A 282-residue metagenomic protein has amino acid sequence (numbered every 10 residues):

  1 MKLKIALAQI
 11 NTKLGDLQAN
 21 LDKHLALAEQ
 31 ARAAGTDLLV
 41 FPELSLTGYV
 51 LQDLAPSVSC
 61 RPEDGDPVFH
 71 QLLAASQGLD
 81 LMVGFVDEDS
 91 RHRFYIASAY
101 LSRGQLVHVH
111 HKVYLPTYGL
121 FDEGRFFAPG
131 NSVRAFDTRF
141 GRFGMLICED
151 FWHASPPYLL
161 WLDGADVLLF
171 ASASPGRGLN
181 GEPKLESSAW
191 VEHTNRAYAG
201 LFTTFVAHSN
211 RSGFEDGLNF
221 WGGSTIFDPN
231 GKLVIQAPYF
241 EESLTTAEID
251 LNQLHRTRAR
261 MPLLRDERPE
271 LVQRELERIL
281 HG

Functional and structural regions predicted by a protein language model:
M1-L7: Extreme N-terminal starter segment of soluble prokaryotic enzymes
Q9-G15: Short polar catalytic/cofactor-binding loops
L17, A26-K112, S174-A197, L201-T204: Cys-nucleophile CN-hydrolase/nitrilase-fold catalytic domain and related Cys-dependent amidase chemistry that acts on
D22-T36, S155-G164: Short amphipathic alpha-helices and their capping/turn segments at secondary-structure boundaries
P62-P67, D89-H193, A259-L263: Active-site catalytic loop in hydrolytic enzyme cores
D64-M82, C148-L244: CN hydrolase (nitrilase-like) catalytic-core segments centered on the catalytic cysteine and neighboring Lys/Glu
V83-F85, I96-Y100, R134, S224-I226 (+1 more regions): Short beta-strand scaffold segments in enzyme catalytic cores
H255-G282: A short C-terminal boundary segment appended to hydrolase-like catalytic domains
